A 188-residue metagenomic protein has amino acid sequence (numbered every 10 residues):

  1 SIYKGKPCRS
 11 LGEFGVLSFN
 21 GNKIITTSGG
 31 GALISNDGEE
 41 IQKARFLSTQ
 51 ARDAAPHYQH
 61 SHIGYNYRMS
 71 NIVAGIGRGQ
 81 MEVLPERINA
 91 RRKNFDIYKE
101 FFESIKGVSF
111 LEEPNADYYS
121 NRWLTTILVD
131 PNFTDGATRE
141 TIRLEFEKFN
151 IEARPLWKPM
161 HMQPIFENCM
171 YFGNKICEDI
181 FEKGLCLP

Functional and structural regions predicted by a protein language model:
S1-S18: Conserved PLP phosphate-binding loop immediately N-terminal to the Schiff-base lysine helix in PLP-dependent enzymes
Y3-C8, G30-G31, S48, C169: Short, glycine/charged-enriched secondary-structure capping and boundary segments
P7, I24, I72: Hydrophobic/aromatic ligand-binding patch that stacks against planar heteroaromatic rings of cofactors or nucleotides
L11, G29, T125: Acidic, glycine-centered active-site loop in nucleotide-sugar glycosyltransferases
L17-S18, G31-D37, R78: Short beta-strand-to-turn element immediately C-terminal to the catalytic PLP-Schiff-base lysine in fold type I
I24-A32: Glycine-rich phosphate-binding loop of ATP-grasp-fold ATP-dependent ligases
G38-P188: PLP-dependent aminotransferase class I/II
